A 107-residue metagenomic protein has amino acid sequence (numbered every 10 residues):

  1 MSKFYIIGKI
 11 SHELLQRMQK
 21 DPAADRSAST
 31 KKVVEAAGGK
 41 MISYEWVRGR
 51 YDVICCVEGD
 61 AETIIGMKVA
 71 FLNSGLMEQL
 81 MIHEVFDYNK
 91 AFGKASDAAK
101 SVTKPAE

Functional and structural regions predicted by a protein language model:
M1-E107: A compositional/biophysical signature of low hydrophobicity enriched in polar/charged and small residues
